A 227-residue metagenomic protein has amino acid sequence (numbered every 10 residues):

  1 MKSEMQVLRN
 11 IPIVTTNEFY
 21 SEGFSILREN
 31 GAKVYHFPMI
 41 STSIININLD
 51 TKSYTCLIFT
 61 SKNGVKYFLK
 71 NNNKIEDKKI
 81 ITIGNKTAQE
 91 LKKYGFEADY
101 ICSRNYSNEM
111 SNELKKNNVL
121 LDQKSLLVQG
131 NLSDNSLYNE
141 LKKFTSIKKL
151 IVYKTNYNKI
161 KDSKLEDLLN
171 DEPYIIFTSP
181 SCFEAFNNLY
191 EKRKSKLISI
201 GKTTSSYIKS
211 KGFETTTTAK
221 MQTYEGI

Functional and structural regions predicted by a protein language model:
M1-I227: Signature of uroporphyrinogen-III synthase
